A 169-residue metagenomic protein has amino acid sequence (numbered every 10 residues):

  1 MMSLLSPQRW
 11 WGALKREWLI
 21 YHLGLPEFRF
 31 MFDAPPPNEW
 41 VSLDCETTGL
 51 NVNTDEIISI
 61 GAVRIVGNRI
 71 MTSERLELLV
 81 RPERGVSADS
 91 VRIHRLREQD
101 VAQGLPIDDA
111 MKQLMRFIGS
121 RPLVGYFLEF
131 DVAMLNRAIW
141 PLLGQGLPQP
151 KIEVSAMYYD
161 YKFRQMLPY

Functional and structural regions predicted by a protein language model:
L4, W10-A13, E17-N136, W140-P148 (+1 more regions): Conserved non-catalytic scaffold segment of RNase H-like nuclease domains
I152-Y169: Short alpha-helix plus adjacent loop in nuclease-associated cores
